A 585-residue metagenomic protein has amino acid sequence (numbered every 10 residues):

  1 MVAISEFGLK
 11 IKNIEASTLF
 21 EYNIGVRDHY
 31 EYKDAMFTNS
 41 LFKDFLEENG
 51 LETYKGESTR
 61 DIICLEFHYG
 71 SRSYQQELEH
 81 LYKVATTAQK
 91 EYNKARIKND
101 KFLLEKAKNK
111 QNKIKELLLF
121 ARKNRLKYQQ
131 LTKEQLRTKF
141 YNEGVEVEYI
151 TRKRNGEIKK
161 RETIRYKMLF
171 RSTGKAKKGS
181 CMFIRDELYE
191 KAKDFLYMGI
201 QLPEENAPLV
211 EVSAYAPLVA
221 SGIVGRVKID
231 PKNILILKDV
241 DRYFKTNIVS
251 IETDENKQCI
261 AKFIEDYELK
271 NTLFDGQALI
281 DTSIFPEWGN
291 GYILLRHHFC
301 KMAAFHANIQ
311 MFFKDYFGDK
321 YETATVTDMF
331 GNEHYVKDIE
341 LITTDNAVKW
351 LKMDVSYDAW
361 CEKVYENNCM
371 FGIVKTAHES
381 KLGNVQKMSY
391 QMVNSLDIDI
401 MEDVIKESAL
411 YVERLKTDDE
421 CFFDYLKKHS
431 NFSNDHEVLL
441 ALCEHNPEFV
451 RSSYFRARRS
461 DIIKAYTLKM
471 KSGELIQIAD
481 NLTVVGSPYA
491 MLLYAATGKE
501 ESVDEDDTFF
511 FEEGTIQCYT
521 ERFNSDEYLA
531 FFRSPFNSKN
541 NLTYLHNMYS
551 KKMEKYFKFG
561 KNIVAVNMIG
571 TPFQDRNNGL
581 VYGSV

Functional and structural regions predicted by a protein language model:
M1-S584: Core mixed alpha/beta domains of very large multi-subunit molecular machines
